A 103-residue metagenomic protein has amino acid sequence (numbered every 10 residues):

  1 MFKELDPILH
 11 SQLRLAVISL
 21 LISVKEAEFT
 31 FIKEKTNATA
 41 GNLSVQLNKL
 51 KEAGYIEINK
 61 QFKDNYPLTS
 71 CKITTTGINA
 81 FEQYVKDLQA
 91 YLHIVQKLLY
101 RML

Functional and structural regions predicted by a protein language model:
M1-F2, N79-L103: Amphipathic alpha-helical dimerization/coiled-coil segments that flank or bridge DNA-binding/regulatory modules
F2-N42, Q61, L68-K72: N-terminal helix-turn-helix DNA-binding core of bacterial DNA-binding proteins
F31, A38-A40, Y66, I78-F81 (+1 more regions): Short, surface-exposed linear patches
Q46: Residues within the DNA-recognition helix of helix-turn-helix
G54: Glycine-centered, phosphate/nucleic-acid-interacting loop/turn motifs that mediate DNA/RNA or nucleotide
I58: Short beta-strand "wing" residues that participate in macromolecule-binding interfaces
K63-V85: Basic, amphipathic "hinge/linker" alpha-helix immediately C-terminal to the N-terminal HTH DNA-binding motif
